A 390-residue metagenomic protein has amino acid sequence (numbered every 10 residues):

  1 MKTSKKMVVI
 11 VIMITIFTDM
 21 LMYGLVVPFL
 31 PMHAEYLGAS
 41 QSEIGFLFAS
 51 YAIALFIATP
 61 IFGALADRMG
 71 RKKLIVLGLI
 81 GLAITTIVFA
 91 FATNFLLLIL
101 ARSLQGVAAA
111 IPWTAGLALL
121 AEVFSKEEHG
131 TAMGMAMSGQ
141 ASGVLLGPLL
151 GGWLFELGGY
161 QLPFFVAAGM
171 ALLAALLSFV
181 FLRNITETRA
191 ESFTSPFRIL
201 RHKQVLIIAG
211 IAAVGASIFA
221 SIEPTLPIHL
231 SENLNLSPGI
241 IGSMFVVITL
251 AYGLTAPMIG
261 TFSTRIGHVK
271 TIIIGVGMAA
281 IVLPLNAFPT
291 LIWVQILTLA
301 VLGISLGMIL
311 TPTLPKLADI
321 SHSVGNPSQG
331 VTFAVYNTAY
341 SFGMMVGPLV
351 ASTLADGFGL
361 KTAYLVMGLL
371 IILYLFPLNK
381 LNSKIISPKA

Functional and structural regions predicted by a protein language model:
M1-S4, R183-A209: Juxtamembrane intracellular "pre-TM" segments in multi-pass secondary transporters
G38, G70, F91-L97, N235 (+2 more regions): Helix-breaking motifs and short loop linkers at transmembrane-helix boundaries and internal kinks in secondary membrane
A49-F62, V246-M258: Central cavity-lining transmembrane alpha-helices of secondary-active solute carriers, predominantly the Major
I57-T93, S263: Conserved MFS/SLC helix-loop-helix module at the cytosolic interface between two early adjacent transmembrane helices
T85, L96-L104, W293-V301: Paired small-residue
A101-Q140: Cytoplasmic helix-loop-helix junction between adjacent transmembrane helices in 12-TM secondary transporters
P112-F124, I309-S323: Intracellular juxtamembrane helix-capping segments at the cytosolic ends of symmetry-related transmembrane helices
M135-F179: Helix-loop-helix hairpin linking two adjacent transmembrane segments in secondary transporters
